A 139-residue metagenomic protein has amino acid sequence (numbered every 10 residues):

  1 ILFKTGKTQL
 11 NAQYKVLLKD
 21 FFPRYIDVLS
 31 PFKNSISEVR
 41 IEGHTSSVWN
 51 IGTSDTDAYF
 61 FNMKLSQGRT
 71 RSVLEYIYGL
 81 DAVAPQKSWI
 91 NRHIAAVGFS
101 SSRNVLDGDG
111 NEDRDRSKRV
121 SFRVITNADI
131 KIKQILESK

Functional and structural regions predicted by a protein language model:
I1, N11-I36: Extracytoplasmic beta-rich ectodomain segments of secreted or membrane-anchored proteins
K4, A12-K15, H44-S138: Periplasmic OmpA-like peptidoglycan-binding domain that tethers envelope proteins to the cell wall
N34-R40, I90: Short beta-strand elements
